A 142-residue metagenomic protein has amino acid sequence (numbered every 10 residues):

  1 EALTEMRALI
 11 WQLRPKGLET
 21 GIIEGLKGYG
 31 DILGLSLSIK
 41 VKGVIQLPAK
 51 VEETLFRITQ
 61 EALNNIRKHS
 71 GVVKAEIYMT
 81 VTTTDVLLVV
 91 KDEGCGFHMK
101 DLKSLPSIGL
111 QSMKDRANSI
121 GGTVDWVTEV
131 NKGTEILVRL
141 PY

Functional and structural regions predicted by a protein language model:
E1-Y142: Coiled-coil dimerization/phosphotransfer module
